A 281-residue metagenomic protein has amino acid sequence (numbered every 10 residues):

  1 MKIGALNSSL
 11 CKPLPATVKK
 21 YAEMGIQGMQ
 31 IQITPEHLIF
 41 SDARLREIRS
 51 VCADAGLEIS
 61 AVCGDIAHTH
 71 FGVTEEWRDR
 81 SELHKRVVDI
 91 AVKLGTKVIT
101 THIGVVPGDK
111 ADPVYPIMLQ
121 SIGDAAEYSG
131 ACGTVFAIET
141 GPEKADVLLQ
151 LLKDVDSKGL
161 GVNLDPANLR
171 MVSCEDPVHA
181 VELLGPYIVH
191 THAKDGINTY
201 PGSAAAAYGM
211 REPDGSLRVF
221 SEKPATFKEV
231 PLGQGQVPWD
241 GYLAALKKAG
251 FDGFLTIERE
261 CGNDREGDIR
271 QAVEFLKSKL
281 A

Functional and structural regions predicted by a protein language model:
M1-T96, S157, A244, V273-A281: N-terminal pre-domain/capping segments
N7-P15, Q32-R44, H68-G72, V106-K110 (+5 more regions): Acidic-and-aromatic substrate-binding clefts and catalytic sites of carbohydrate-active enzymes
P13-K19, V51-D54, E58, H70-V162 (+1 more regions): Active-site acidic/histidine proton-transfer and metal-coordination neighborhood in alpha/beta enzyme cores
M24, K93-L94, C132, P186 (+1 more regions): Structural motif
Q27, K97, V189, D252-G253: Short acidic/polar active-site loop segments enriched in Thr and Asp
G28-M29, V62, Q120-Q236: Acidic/histidine-rich catalytic cores of soluble enzymes
A193, T256-E260: Short acidic/histidine-rich active-site segments
Q234-K248: A short, acidic, amphipathic alpha-helical segment used as a generic capping/interface helix at domain edges
